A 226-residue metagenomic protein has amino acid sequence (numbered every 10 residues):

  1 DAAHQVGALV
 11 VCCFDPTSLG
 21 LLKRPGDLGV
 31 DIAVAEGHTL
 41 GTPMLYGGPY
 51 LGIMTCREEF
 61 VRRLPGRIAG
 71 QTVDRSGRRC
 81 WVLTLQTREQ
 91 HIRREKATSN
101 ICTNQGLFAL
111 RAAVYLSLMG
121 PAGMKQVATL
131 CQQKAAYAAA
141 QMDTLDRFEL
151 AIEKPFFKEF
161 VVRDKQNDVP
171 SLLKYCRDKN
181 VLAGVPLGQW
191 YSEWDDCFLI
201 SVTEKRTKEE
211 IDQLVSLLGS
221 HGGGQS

Functional and structural regions predicted by a protein language model:
D1-V82, D146-R147, V162, P170-C176 (+3 more regions): Conserved PLP-enzyme active-site core in the AAT-like
A3, C12, N104-G106, A122 (+1 more regions): Solvent-exposed, charged interface segments at domain starts and junctions
L40-D146, L150-E153: Active-site C-terminal subdomain of aminotransferase-like
L116-M119, D164, L218-H221: Generic structural signal for hydrophobic core residues of well-folded globular domains
A122-L214: Conserved C-terminal alpha-helix-loop-beta "cap" of PLP-dependent enzymes that closes/shapes the active-site mouth
